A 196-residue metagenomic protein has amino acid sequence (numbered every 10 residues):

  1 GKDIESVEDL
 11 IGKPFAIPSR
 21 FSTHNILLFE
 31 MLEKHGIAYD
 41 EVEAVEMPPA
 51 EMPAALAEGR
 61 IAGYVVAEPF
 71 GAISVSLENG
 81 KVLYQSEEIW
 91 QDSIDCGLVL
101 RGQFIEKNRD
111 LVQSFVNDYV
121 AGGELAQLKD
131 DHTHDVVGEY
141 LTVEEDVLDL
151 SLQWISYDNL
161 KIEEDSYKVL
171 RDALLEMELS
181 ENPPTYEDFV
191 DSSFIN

Functional and structural regions predicted by a protein language model:
G1-I73, L77, D131, K168-V169: Bilobed "Venus flytrap"/periplasmic-binding protein-like clamshell domains and structurally analogous long
K2, R20-S22, S86-I89, Y140: Short glycine-enriched loops at secondary-structure junctions
R20, P49, E87-E88, D191-F194: Residues that form or immediately flank small-molecule/cofactor binding pockets and catalytic motifs
Y39, K81-V82, E145, E181-N182: Residue-level detector of short coil/turn "hinge" positions at structural boundaries
V45, A50-V137: Pocket-lining segment of extracytoplasmic ligand-binding domains
E106-E181: Secondary-structure end/capping motifs
L175-N196: Conserved C-terminal helix/tail region of periplasmic/extracytoplasmic solute-binding proteins
